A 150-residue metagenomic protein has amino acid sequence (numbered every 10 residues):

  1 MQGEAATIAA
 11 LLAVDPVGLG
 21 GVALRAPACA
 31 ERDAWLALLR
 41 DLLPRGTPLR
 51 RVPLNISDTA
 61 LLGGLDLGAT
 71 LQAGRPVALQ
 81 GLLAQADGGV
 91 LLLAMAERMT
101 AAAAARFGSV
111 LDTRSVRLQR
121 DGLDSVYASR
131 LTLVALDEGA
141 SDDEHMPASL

Functional and structural regions predicted by a protein language model:
Q2-E4, E97: Buried, small/hydrophobic-residue-enriched core segments of structured protein domains
E4-D15, G81: Pre-Walker A adenine-sensing motif
A13-L54: Walker A/P-loop
V17-L19, N55, L79, Q85-D87 (+1 more regions): Short loop/turn elements that form and flank the Walker-type P-loop nucleotide-binding site in RecA-like NTPase cores
P27-A30, A34, G64-L79, V90-R106 (+1 more regions): Canonical AAA+ ATPase core
L42-P48, V52-Q72: Conserved NTP-binding/hydrolysis module of P-loop NTPases
P44-G46, G88, D112: Short glycine/proline-enriched coil/turn segments at helix->beta-strand junctions
